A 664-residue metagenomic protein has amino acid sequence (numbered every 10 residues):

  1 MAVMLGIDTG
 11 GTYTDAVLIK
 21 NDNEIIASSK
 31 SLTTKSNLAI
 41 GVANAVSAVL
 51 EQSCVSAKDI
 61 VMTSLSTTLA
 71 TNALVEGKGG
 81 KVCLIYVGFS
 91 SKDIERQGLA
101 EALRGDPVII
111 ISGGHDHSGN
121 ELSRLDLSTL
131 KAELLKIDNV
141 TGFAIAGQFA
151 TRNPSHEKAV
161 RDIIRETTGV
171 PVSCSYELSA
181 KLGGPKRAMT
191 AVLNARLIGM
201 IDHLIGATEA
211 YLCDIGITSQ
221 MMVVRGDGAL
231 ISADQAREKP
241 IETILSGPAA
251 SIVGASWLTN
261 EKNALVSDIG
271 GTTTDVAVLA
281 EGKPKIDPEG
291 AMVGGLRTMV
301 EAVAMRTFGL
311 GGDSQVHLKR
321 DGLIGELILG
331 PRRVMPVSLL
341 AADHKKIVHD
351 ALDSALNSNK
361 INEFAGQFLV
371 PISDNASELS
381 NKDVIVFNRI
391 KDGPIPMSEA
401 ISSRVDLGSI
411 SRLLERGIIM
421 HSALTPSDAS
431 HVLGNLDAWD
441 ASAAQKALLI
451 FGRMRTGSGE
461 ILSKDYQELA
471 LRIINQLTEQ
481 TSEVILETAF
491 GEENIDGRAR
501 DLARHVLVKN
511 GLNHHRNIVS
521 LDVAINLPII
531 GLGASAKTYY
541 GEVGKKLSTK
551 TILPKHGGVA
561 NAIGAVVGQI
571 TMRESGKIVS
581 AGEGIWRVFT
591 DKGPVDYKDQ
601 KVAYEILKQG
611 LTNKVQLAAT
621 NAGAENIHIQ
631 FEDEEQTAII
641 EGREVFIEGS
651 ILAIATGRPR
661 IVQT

Functional and structural regions predicted by a protein language model:
M1-T664: N-terminally biased helix-coil "hinge/interface" segments that flank
